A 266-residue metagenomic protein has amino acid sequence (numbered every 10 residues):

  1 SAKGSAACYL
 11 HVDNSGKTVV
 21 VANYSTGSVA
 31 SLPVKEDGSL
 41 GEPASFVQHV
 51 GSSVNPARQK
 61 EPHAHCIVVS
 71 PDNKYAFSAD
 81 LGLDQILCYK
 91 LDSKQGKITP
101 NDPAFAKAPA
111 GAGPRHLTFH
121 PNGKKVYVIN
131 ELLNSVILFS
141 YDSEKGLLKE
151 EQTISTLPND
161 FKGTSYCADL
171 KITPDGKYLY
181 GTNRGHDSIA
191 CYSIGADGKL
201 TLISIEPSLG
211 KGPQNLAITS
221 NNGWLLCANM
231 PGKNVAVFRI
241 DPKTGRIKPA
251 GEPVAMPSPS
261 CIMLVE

Functional and structural regions predicted by a protein language model:
S1, G41-G51, I98-A106, L148-T156 (+2 more regions): Beta-propeller fold detector
K3-S15, V50-N73, A108-K125, T156-D175 (+2 more regions): Beta-rich, blade/repeat-based domains predominating in secreted/periplasmic proteins but also intracellular
Y24, V34, L81-G82, L91 (+5 more regions): Short loop/turn segments immediately following the C-termini of beta-strands
G27-A30, D84-I86, N134-V136, D187-I189 (+1 more regions): Structural signal for beta-propeller blades
S31-G41, Y89-I98, F139-L147, Y192-K199 (+1 more regions): Short loop/turn segments immediately following beta-strands, especially the blade-tip and inter-blade linker loops
N73-L133: Loop-centered beta-sheet repeat module
M230-R239, K248-E266: Blade-level signature of beta-propeller repeat domains, shared across WD40, Kelch, NHL, RCC1 and BNR/Asp-box propellers
